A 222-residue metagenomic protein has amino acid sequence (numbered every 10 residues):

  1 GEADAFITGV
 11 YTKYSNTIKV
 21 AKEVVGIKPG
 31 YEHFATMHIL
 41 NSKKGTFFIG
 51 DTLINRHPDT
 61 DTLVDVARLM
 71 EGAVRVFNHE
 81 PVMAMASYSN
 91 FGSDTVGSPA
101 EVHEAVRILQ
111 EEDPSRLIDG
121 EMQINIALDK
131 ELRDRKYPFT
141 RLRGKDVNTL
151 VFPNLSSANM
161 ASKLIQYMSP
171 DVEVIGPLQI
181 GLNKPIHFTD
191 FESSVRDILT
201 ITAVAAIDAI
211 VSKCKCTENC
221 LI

Functional and structural regions predicted by a protein language model:
G1-G144, N148-I222: Anion-binding alpha/beta catalytic cores of soluble intermediary-metabolism enzymes, centered on
